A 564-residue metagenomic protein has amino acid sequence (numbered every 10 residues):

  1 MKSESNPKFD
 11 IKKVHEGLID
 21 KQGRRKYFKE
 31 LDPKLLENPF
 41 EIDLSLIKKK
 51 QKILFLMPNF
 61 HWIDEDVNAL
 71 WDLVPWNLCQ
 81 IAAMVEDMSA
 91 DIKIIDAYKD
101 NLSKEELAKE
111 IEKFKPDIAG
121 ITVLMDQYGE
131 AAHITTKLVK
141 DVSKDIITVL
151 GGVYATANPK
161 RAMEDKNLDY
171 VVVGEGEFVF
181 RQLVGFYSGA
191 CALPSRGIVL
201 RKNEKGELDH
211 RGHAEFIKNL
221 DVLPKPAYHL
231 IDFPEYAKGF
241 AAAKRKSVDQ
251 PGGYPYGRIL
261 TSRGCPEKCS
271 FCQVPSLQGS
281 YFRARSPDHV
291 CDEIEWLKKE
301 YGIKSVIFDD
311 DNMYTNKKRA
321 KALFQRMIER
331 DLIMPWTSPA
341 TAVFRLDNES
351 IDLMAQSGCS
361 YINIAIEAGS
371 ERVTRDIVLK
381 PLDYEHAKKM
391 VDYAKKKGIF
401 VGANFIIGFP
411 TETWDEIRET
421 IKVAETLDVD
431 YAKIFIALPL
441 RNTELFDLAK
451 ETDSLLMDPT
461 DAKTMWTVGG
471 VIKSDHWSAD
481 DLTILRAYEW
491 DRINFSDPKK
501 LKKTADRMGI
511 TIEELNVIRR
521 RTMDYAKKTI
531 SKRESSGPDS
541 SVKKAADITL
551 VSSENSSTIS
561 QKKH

Functional and structural regions predicted by a protein language model:
M1-F55, A108, D117, S188 (+5 more regions): Radical SAM enzyme core and accessory elements
N6-E293, K298-G302: Acidic, low-complexity intrinsically disordered segments
I53, I92, T148, S195-R196 (+5 more regions): Hydrophobic/aromatic residues located in beta-strands of well-ordered beta-sheets within soluble catalytic
W62-D64, P159, E267, K318 (+5 more regions): Flexible glycine/acidic-rich beta-alpha junction loops that bind and position SAM and/or redox cofactors in anaerobic
L73, P226-G402, F409, W414 (+1 more regions): Radical SAM [4Fe-4S] cluster-binding motif and immediate context
M88, F114, V142-I146, R330-L332 (+3 more regions): Helix C-cap/helix->beta junction micro-motif
I121, L150, V173, F308-D310 (+2 more regions): Conserved beta-strand positions
R161-E164, T411-E425: Catalytic cores of alpha/beta
